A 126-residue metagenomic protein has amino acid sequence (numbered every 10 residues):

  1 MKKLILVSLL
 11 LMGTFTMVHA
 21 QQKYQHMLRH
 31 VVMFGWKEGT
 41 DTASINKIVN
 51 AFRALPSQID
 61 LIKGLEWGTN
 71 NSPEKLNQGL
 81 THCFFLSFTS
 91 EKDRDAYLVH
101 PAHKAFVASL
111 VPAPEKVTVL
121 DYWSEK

Functional and structural regions predicted by a protein language model:
M1-K23: Bacterial Sec-dependent N-terminal signal peptides
K3-L4, H30, D95, K104: Hydrophobic alpha-helical segments, especially transmembrane helices and their immediate juxtamembrane helical caps
V7, L120-D121: Alpha-helical membrane-embedding segments and immediately adjacent membrane-interface amphipathic helices
M17-T81, T89-A96, Y122-K126: Short S/T/G/P-rich N-terminal loop/turn motif that feeds into the first structured element of a domain
R53-P56, A102-V107, P114: A common structural junction motif
F85: Active-site scaffold segments
E91-Y97, K104-L110: C-terminal structural segments of small proteins and small subunits
V111-V119, K126: C-terminal partner/receptor-binding element of secreted or periplasmic proteins
